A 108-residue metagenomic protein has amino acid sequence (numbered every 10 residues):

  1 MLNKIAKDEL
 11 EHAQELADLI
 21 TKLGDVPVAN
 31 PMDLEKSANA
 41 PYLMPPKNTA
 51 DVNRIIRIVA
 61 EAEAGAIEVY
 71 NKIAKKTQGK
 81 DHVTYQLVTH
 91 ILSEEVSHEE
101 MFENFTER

Functional and structural regions predicted by a protein language model:
M1-R108: Iron-associated oxidoreductase/ferritin-like identity signal
